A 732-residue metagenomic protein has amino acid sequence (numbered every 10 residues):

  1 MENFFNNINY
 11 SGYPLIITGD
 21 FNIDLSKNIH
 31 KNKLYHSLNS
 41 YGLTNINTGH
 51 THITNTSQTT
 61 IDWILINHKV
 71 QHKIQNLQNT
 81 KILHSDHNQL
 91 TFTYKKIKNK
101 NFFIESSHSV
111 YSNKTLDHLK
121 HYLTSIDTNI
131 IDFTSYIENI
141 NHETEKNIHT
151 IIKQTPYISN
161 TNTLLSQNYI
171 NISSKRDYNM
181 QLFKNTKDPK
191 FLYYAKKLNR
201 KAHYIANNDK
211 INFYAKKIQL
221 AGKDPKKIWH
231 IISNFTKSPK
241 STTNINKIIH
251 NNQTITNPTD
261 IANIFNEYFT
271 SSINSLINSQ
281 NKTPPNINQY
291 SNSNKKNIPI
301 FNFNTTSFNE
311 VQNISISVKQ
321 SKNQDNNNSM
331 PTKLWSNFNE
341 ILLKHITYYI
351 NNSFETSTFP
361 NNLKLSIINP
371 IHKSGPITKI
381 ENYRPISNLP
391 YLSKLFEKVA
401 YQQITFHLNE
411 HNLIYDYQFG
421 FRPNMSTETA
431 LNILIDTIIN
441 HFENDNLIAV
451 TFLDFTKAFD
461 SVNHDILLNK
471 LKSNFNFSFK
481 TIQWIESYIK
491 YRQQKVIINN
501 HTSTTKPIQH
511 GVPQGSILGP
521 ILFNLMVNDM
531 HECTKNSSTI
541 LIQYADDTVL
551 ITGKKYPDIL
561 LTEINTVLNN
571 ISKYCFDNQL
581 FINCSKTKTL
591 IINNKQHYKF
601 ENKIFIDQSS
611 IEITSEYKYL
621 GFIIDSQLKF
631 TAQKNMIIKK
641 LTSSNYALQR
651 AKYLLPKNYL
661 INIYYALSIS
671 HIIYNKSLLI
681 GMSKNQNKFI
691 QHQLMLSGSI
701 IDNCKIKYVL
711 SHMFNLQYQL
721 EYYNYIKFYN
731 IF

Functional and structural regions predicted by a protein language model:
M1-H68, T128, A195, K227 (+2 more regions): Metal-dependent phosphoesterases centered on the DNase I-like endonuclease/exonuclease/phosphatase
M1-L15, A400-Q418, P520-T552: Active-site palm subdomain of RNA-directed nucleic acid polymerases
I16-T18, K319-M330, I368, K379-N388 (+1 more regions): Conserved catalytic palm subdomain of right-hand nucleotidyl-transferase polymerases, strongest for RNA-directed enzymes
G49-L77, F301, T502, T566 (+1 more regions): Short, conserved micro-motifs composed of acidic
H68-N160, K237, T242-N244, N251-T254 (+9 more regions): Surface polyanion/phosphate-binding segment centered on an Asp-His-Pro turn
T93-I97, H142, K146, N160 (+11 more regions): Surface-exposed loop/turn segments and immediately adjacent short secondary-structure elements within folded domains
I158, L165-Q167, Y204-I205, Y214-A221 (+4 more regions): Non-catalytic, peripheral interaction segments enriched in hydrophobic/basic residues
T358-N361, F455-Y544, G553: Conserved polymerase palm-domain catalytic core
